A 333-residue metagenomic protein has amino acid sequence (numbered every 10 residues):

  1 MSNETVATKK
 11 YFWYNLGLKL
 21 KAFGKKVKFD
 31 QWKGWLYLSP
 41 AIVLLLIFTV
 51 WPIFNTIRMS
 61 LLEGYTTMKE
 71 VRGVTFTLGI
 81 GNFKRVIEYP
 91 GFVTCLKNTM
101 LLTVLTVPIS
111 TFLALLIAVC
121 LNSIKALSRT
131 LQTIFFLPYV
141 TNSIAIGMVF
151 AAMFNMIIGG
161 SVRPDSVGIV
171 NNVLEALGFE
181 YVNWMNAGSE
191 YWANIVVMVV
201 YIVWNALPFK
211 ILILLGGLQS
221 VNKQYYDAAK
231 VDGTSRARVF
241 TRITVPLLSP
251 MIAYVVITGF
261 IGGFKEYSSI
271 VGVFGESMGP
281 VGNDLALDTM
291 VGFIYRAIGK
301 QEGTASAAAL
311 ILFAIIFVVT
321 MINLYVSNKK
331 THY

Functional and structural regions predicted by a protein language model:
M1-K28: Short, Lys/Arg-rich, polar N-terminal cytosolic tail immediately upstream of the first transmembrane signal-anchor
F29-Y333: A structural signal for multi-pass alpha-helical bundles of membrane permease subunits that mediate small-molecule
